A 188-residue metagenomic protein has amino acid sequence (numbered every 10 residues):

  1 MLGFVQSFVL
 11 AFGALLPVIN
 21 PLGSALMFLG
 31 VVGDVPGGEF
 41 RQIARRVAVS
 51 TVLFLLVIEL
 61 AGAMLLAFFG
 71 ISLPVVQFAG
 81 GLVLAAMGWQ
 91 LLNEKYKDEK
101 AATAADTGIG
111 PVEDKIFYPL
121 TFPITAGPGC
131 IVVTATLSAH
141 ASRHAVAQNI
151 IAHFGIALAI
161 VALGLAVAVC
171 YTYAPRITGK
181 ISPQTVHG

Functional and structural regions predicted by a protein language model:
M1-P17, E94, A101-T121: Small-residue-enriched transmembrane helix starts and helix-helix packing motifs in multi-pass inner-membrane proteins
S7-E59: Juxtamembrane transmembrane-helix termini in multi-pass membrane transport proteins
S7-S24, L73-V83, H153-V167: Structural signature of hydrophobic alpha-helical transmembrane segments
L10-L16, A25-V31, Y118-P123, C130-H140: Generic transmembrane alpha-helix signature in multi-pass membrane proteins, especially transporters/channels
G30-R41, G108-V112, A139-Q148, S182-V186: Juxtamembrane helix-boundary/capping and inter-helix hinge elements in multi-pass membrane proteins
P36-V49, A145-A159: Membrane-interface alpha-helices at helix entry/exit sites of multi-pass transporters
R41-K95: Membrane helix-loop-helix hairpins that form the core translocation module of multi-pass transporters
G70-P74, Y171-G188: Membrane interface segments of multi-pass transport proteins and intramembrane proteases
